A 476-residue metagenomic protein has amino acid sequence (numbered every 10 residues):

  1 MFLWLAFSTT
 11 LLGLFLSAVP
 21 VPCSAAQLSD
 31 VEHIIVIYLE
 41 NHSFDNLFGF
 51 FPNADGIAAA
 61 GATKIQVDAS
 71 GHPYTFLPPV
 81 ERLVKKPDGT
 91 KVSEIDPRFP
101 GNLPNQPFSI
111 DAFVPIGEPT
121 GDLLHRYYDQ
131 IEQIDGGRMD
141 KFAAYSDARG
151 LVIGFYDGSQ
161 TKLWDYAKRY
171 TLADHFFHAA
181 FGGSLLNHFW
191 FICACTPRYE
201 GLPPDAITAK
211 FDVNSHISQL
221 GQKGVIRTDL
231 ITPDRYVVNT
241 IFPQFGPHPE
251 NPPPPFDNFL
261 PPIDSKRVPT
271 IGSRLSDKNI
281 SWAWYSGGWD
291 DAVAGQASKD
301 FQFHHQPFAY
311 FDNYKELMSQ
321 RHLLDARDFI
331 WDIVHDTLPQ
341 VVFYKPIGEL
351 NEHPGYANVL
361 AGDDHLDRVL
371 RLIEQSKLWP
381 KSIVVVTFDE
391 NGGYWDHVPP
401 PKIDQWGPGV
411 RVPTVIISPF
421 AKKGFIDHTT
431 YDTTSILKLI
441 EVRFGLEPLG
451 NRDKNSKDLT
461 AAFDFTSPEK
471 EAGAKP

Functional and structural regions predicted by a protein language model:
W4-A18: Bacterial N-terminal signal peptides
C23-P476: N-terminal pro-sequences and low-complexity stem/linker regions of secreted or lumenal proteins
